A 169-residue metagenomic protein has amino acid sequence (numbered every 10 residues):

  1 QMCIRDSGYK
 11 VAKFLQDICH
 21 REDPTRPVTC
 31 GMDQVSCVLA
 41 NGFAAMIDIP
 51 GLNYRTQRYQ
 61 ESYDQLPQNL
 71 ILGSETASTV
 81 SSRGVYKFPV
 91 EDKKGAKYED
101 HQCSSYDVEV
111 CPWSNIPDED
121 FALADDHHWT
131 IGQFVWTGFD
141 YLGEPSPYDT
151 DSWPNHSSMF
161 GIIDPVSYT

Functional and structural regions predicted by a protein language model:
Q1, R5-Y168: Extended substrate-binding grooves/exosites of carbohydrate-active enzymes
